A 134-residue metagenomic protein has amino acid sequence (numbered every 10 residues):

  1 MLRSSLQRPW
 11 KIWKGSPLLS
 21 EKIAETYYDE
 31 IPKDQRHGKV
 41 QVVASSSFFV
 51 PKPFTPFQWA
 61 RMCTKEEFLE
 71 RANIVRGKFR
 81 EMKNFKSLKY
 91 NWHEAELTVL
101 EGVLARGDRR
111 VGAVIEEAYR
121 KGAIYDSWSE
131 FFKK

Functional and structural regions predicted by a protein language model:
M1-R36, A72, G77: Long hydrophobic segments that form regular secondary structure
M1-S16, V40-T64, E96: Conserved strand-turn element in the central/C-terminal portion of the radical SAM core barrel that lines
P32, T55, Y125-S127: Serine/threonine-rich low-complexity intrinsically disordered regions
R36-G38, K83: A structural signal for short secondary-structure junctions
K39-V43, S87-Y90: Beta-sheet entry/capping signal
E81-K134: Radical SAM enzyme core and accessory elements
